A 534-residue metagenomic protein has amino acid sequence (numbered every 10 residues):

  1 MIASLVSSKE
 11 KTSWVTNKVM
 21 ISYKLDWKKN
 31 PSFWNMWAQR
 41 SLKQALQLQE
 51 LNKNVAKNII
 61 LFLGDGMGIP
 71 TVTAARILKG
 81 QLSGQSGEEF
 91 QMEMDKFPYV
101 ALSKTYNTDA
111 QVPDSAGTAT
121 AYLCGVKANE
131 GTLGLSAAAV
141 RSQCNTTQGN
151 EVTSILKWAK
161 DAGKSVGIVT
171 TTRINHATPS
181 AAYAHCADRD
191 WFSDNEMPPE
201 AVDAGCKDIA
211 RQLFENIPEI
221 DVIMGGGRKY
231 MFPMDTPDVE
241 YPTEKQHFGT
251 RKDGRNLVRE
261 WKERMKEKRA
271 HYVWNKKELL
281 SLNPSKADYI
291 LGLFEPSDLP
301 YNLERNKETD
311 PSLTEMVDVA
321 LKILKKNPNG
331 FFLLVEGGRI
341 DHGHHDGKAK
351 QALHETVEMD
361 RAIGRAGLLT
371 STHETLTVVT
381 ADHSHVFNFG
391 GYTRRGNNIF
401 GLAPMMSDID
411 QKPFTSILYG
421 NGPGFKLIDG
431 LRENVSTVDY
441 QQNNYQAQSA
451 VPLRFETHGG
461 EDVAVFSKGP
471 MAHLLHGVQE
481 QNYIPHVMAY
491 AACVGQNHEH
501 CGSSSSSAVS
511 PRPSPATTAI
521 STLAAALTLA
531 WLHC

Functional and structural regions predicted by a protein language model:
M1-L5, P413, S507, T518: Intrinsic disorder/low-complexity segments
M1-V19, L529-C534: N-terminal signal peptide
W14-K18, Y23-S41, N52-K57, M67-T73 (+3 more regions): A post-motif C-terminal structural segment
A45-L46, L51-A75, Y122, K127-A138 (+2 more regions): Mobile, glycine-rich extracellular loop/lid and propeptide segments that shape or gate substrate/ligand access
R141-Q143: Short, contiguous strand/loop micro-motifs
E499-S521: C-terminal GPI-anchoring signal of eukaryotic secretory precursors
A519-A530: Disordered regulatory segments flanking catalytic cores
